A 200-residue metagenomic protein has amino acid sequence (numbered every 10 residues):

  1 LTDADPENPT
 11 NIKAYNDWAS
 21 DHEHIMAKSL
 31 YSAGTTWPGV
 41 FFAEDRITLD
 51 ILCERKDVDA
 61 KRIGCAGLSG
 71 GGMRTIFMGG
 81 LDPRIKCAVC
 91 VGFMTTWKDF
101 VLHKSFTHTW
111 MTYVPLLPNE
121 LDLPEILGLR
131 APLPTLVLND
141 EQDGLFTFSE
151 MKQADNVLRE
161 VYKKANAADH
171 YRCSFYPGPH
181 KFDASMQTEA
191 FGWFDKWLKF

Functional and structural regions predicted by a protein language model:
L1-A4, G72-T75, T95-F100, L136-V137 (+2 more regions): Flexible loop/turn segments at secondary-structure boundaries
L1-R46, I51-E54, W97-K104: Cap/lid segment of the alpha/beta-hydrolase catalytic domain
D17, S32-G39, A66, I76 (+3 more regions): Alpha-helix capping and helix-loop boundary segments enriched in small/acidic/polar residues
V40, R46-N119: Primarily recognizes the serine-hydrolase "nucleophile elbow" in alpha/beta-hydrolase and SGNH/GDSL folds
E44-I47, E125, Q153, V157 (+2 more regions): Extracytoplasmic/secreted proteins, especially bacterial periplasmic and envelope-associated proteins
I63, T135, H170-Y171: Short, conserved active-site loop motifs that form the nucleotide-linked donor/cofactor pocket
C87, W97-V157, K163: The feature captures the conserved acid-bearing segment of alpha/beta-hydrolase catalytic domains
W110, N156-V157, V161-F200: C-terminal catalytic histidine-bearing segment of alpha/beta-hydrolase fold enzymes
